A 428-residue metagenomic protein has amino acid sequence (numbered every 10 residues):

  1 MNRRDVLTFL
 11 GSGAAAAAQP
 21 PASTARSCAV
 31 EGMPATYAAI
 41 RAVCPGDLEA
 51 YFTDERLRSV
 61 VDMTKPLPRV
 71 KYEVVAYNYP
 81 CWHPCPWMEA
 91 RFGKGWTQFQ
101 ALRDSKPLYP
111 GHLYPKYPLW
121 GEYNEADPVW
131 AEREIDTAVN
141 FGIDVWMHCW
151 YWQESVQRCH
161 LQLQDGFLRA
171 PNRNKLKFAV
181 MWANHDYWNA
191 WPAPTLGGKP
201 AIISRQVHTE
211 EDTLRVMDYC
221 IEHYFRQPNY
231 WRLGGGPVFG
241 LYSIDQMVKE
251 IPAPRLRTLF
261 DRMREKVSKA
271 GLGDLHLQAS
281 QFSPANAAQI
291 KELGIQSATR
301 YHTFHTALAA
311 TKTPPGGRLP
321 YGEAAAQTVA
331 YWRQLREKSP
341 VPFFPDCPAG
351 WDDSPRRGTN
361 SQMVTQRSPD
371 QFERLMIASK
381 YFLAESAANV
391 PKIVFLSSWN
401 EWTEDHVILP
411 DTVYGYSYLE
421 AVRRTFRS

Functional and structural regions predicted by a protein language model:
D5-S27: N-terminal export signals
G32-S428: Glycan-processing catalytic domains of CAZymes
